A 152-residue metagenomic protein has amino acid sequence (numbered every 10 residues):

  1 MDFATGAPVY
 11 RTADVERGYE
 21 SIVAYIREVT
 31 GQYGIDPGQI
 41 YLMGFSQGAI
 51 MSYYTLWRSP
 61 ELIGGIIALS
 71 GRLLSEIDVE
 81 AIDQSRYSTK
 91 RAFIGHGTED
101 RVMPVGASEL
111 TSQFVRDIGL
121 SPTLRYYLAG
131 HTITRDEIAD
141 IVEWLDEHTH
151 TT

Functional and structural regions predicted by a protein language model:
M1, L56-R58, E80-Q84, A107-L110 (+1 more regions): Short, glycine/charged-enriched secondary-structure capping and boundary segments
M1-Q39: Serine-hydrolase catalytic machinery in alpha/beta-hydrolase-like enzymes
E28, R58, F114: Active-site catalytic microenvironments for nucleophilic, acid-base chemistry
P37-G38, Y87-A92, I118-S121: Short, proline-enriched alpha-helix->beta-strand connector loops that line the catalytic pocket of alpha/beta-hydrolase
G38-Y87: Primarily recognizes the serine-hydrolase "nucleophile elbow" in alpha/beta-hydrolase and SGNH/GDSL folds
Y41, I67, R91-F93, T123-R125: A structural signal for isolated positions on well-ordered beta-strands in alpha/beta enzyme cores
F93-H96, D100: Short beta-strand/loop motif that positions the catalytic acidic residue of the alpha/beta-hydrolase fold
V105-T152: C-terminal catalytic histidine-bearing segment of alpha/beta-hydrolase fold enzymes
